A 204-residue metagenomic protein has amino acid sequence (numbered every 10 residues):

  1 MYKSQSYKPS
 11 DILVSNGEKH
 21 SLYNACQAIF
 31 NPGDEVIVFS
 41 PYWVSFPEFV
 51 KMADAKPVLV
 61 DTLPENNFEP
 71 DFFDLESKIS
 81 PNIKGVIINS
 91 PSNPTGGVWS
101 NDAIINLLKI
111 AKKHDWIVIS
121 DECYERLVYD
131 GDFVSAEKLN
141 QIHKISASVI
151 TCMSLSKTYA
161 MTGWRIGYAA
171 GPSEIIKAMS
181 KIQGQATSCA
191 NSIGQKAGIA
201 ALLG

Functional and structural regions predicted by a protein language model:
M1-E35, F49, V149: Phosphate-binding glycine-rich loop
S4-S6, K113-W116, N140-I145, E174: Short helix-capping segments at alpha-helix termini
I12, V36-I37, V50, V86 (+6 more regions): Generic structural signal for small/hydrophobic residues in well-ordered secondary structure, especially within
S15, V60, A136, C152: Hydrophobic residues at beta-strand termini and immediately following loops that shape nucleotide-binding pockets
D34, A55, K113-I117, S146-A147: A short helix->loop->beta-strand "cap" motif at the edges of active sites that frequently abuts
S40, L59-L63: Short beta->alpha connector loops at strand-helix junctions that form conserved, small/polar/Pro-enriched
T62-F133, E137: Active-site phosphate-binding strand-loop segment of PLP-dependent enzymes
S148-G204: PLP-dependent aminotransferase class I/II
